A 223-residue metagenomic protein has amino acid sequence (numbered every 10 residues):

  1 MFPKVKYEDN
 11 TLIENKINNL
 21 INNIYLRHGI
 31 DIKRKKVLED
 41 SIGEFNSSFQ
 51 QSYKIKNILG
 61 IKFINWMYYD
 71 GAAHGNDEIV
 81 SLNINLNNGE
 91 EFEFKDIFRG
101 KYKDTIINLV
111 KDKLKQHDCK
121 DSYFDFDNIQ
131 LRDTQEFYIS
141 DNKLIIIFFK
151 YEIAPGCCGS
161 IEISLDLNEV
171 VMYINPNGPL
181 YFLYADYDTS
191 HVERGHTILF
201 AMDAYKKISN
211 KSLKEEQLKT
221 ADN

Functional and structural regions predicted by a protein language model:
M1-N223: Compositionally biased intrinsically disordered regions enriched in Thr/Gly
